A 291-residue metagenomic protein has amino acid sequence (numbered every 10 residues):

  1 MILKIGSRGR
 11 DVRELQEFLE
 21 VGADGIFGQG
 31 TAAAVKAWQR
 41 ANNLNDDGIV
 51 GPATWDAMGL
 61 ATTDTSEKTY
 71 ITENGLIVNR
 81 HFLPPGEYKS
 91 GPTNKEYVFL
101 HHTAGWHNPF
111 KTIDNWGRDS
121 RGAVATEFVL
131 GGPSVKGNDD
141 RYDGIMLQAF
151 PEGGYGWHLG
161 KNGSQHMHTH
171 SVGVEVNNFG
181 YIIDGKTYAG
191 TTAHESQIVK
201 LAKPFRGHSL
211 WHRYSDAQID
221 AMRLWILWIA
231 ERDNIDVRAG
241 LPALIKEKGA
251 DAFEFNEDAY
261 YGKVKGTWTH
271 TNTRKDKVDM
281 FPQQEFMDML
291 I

Functional and structural regions predicted by a protein language model:
I2-L60: Short acidic, glycine/serine/threonine-rich helix-capping segments at coil-helix boundaries
S7, L159, A239: Solvent-exposed, flexible loop/coil residues
R8, A104-G105, T273-R274: Short polar catalytic/cofactor-binding loops
D24, D47, E96-Y97, K265: Conserved acidic residues
Q39, N43, T62-T63, P85 (+1 more regions): Residue-level detector of secondary-structure transition/capping positions
D56, L60-I77, F82: Intrinsically disordered, low-complexity, Pro/Ser/Thr/Asn/Gly/Ala-rich spacer/linker segments adjacent to signal
T62, S66-T69, G180-I291: Basic/polar, cationic surfaces and motifs that engage anionic cell-wall and phosphate/carboxylate ligands
T72-D236: Active-site-adjacent loop/helix surface patches within enzyme catalytic domains that shape the substrate-binding cleft
